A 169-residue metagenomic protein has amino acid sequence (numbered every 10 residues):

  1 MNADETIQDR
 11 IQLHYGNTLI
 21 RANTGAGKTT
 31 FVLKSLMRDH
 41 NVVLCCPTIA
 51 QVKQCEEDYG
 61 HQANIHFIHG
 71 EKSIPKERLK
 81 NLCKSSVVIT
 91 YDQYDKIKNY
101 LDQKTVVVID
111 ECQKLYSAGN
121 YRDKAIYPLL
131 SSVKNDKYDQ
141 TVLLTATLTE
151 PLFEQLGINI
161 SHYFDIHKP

Functional and structural regions predicted by a protein language model:
M1-Y15, L33: Pre-Walker A adenine-sensing motif
I20: Hydrophobic anchor at the beta1->P-loop junction of P-loop NTPases
T24, T29-H61, E150-L152: Conserved Walker A/P-loop ATP-binding site and its immediately adjacent core in helicase/helicase-like ATPase domains
N41-C45, H66, V107-V108: Conserved beta-strand elements of the Class I
C46-I49, V88-Q93, E111, L143-L148: A short beta-strand-to-loop transition that corresponds to the Sensor-1 phosphate-sensing loop of AAA+ P-loop ATPases
G60-K98: Inter-Walker segment of RecA-like/P-loop motor cores
Y91-Y94, Y100-V142: SF2 helicase catalytic motif II
L148-P169: Interdomain hinge/linker at the junction between the two RecA-like core domains of SF2 helicases
